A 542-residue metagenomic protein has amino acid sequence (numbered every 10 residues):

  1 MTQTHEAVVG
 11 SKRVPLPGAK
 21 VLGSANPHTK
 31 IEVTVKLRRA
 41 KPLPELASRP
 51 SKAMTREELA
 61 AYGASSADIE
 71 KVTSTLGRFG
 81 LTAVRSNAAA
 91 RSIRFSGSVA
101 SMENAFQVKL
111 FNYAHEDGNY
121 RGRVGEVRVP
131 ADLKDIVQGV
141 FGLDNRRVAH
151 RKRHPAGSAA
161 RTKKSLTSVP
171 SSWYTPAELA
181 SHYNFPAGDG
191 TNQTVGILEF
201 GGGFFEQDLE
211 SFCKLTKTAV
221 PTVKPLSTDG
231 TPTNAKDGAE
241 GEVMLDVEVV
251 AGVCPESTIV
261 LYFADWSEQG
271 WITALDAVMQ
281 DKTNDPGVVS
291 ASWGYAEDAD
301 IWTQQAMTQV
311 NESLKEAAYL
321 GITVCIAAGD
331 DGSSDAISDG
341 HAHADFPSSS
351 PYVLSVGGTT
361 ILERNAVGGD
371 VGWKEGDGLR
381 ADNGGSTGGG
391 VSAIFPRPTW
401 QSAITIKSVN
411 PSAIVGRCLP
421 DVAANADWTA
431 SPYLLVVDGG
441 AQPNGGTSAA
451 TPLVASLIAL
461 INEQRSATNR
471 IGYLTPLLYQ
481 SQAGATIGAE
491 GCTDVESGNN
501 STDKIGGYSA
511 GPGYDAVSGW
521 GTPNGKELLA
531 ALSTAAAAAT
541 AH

Functional and structural regions predicted by a protein language model:
T2-R85, R94, V99-S355, S386-G446 (+3 more regions): Substrate-binding/charge-relay-adjacent region of secreted/lumenal peptidase catalytic domains
N87-A89: Short glycine-enriched loop/turn motifs at secondary-structure junctions
T360, I404, S408-P411, A426 (+2 more regions): An often Trp-containing, charged/polar helix-loop segment at the C-terminal end of enzyme catalytic cores
L362-G369: Short acidic, Gly/Pro-enriched loop/turn segments at secondary-structure junctions
D370-N383: Phosphate/diphosphate-binding glycine-rich loops and adjacent basic-rich segments that engage nucleotide
L457: Walker A/P-loop NTP-binding active-site region of P-loop NTPases, recognizing the glycine-rich GxxxxGKT/S
T540-H542: Viral virion structural and adsorption modules
